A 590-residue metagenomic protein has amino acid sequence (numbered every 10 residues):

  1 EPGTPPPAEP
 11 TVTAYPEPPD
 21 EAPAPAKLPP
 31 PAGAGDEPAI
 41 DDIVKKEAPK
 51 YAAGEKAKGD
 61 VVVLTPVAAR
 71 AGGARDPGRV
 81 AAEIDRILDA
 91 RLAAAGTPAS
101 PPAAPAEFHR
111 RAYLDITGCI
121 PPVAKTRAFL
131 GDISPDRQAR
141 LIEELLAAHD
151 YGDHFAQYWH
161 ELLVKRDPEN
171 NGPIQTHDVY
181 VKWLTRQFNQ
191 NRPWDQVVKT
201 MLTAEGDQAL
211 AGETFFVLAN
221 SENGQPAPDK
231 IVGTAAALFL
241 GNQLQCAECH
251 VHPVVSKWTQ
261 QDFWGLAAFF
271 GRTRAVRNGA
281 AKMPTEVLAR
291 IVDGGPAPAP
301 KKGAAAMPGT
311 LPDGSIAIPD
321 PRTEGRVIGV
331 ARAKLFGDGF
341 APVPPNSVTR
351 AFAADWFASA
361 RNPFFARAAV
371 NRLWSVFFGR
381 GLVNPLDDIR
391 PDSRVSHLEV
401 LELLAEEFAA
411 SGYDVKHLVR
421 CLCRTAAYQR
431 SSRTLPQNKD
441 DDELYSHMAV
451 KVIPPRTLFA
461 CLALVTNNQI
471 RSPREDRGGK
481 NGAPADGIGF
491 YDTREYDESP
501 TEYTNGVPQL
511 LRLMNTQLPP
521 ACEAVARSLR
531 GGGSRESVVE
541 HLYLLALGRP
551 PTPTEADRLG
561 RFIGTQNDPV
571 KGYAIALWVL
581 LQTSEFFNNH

Functional and structural regions predicted by a protein language model:
E1-G73: Compositionally biased, proline/threonine/alanine/serine-rich low-complexity intrinsically disordered stretches
G59-D60, L64-K301, D313-G314, F365-A405 (+4 more regions): Short, structured secondary-structure elements that scaffold catalytic or ligand/cofactor-binding regions
G309, D313-N371, S375-D387: Active-site-adjacent "gating/activation" loops or surface patches in catalytic cores
G548: Conserved, function-critical positions that sit in or immediately flank catalytic and ligand-binding motifs
